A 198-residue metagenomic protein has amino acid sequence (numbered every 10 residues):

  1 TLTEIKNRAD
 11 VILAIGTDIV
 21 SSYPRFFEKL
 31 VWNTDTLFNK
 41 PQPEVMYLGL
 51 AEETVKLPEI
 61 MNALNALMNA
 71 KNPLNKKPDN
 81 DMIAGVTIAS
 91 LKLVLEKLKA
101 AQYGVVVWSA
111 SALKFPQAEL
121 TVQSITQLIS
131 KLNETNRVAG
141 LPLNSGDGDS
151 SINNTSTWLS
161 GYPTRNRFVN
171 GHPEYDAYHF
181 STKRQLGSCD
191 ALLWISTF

Functional and structural regions predicted by a protein language model:
T1-D147, L159, F168-F198: Cofactor-pocket helix-loop regions in the catalytic cores of large enzyme subunits
S151-N153, T157-W158: Fe(II)/2-oxoglutarate
